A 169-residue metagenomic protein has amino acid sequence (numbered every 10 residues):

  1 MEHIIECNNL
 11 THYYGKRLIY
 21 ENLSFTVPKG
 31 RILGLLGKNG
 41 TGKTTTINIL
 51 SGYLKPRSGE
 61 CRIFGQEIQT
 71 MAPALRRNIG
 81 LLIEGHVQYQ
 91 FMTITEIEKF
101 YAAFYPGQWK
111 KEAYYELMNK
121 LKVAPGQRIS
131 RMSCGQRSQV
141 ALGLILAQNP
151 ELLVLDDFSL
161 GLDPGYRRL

Functional and structural regions predicted by a protein language model:
I5, Y20-N22, R76: Conserved structural motif at the start of ABC-family nucleotide-binding domains
L33-K38: The feature captures the beta-strand-to-loop junction immediately N-terminal to the Walker
S51: Helix-to-loop junction immediately C-terminal to a conserved catalytic motif
G59-T70, A74-L75: Conserved ABC transporter NBD signature motif
I83-V140: ABC-family P-loop ATPase nucleotide-binding domains
L153-D157, L162: Catalytic Walker B motif of ABC-type/P-loop ATPase nucleotide-binding domains
P164-Y166: Helix N-cap at the start of a conserved alpha-helix in ABC-type nucleotide-binding domains
